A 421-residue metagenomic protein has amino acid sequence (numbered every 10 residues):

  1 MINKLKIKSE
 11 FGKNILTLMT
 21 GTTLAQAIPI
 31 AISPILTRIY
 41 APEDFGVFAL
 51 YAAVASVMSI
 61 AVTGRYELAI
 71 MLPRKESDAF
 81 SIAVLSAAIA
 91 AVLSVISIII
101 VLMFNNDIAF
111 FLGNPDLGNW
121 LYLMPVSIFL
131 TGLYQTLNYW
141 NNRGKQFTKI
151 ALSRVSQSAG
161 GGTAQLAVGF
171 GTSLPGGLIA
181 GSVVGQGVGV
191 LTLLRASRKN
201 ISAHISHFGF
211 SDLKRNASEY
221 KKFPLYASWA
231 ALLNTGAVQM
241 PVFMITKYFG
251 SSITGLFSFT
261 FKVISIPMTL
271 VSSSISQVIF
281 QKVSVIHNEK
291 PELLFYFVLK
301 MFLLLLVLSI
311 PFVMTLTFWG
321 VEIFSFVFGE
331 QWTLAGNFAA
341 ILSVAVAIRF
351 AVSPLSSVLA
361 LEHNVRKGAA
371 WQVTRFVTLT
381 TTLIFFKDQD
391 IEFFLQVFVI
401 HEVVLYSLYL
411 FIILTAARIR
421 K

Functional and structural regions predicted by a protein language model:
M1-I7, P175, T192-V238, Q281-L293 (+1 more regions): Interhelical loop/hinge segments that connect adjacent transmembrane helices in multipass membrane
S9-G64, I98-L102, S127, S158 (+6 more regions): Signature of the first transmembrane helix
G12, A69-D78, F129-S156, G176 (+1 more regions): Membrane-interface junctions at transmembrane-helix termini in multi-pass inner-membrane proteins
K13-Q26, L50-Y51, S56, V62-N106 (+3 more regions): Membrane-water interface segments that mark the loop-to-transmembrane alpha-helix transition
P42-G46, N105-M124, E292, T317-A347: Interfacial segments at transmembrane-helix termini and the short loops linking adjacent helices
F48, A52-S59, N234, F257-Q277 (+2 more regions): Transmembrane helix-bundle signature of multi-pass secondary active exporters and lipid flippases
A49-L50, G118-P125, A151-S202, V373-T378 (+1 more regions): Hydrophobic alpha-helical transmembrane segments
I60-D78, R143, T260, I264-E289 (+1 more regions): Helix-loop junctions and terminal segments of transmembrane helices in multi-pass membrane transport/translocation
